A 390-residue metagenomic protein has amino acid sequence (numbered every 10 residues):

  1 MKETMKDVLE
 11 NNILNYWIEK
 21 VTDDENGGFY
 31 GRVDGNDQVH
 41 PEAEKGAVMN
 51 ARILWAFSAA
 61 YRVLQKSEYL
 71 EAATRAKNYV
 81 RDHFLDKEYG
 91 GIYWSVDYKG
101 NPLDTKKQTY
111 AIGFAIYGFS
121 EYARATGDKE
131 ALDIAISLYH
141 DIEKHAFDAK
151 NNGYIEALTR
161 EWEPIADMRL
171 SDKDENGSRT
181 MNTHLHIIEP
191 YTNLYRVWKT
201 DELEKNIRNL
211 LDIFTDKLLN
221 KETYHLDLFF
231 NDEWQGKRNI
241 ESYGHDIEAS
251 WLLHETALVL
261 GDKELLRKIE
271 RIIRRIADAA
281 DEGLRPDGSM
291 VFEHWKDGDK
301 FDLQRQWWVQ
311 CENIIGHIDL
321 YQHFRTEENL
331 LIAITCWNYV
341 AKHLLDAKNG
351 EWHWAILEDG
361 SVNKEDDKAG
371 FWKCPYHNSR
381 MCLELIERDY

Functional and structural regions predicted by a protein language model:
M1-Y390: Glycan-recognition and catalytic cores of secretory/periplasmic carbohydrate-active enzymes
